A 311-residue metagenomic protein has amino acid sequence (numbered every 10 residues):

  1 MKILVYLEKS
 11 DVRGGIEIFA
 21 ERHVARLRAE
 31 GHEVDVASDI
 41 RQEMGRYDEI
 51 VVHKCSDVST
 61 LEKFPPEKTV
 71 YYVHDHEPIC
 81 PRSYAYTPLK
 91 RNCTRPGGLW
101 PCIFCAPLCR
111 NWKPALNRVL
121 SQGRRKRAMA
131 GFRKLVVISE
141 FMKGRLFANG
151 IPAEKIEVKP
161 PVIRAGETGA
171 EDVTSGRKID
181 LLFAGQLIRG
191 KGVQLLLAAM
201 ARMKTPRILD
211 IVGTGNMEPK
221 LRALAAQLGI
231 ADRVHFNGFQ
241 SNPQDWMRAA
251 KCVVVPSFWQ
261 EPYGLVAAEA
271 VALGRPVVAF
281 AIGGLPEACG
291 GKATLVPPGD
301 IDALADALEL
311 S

Functional and structural regions predicted by a protein language model:
I18, I179, F183-R202, N216-R222 (+1 more regions): A conserved mid-protein helix/loop that constitutes part of the nucleotide-sugar donor-binding site
D75-V119: Acceptor-binding helix/loop patch of EC 2.4 sugar-transfer enzymes, predominantly nucleotide-sugar-dependent
F104-T168: Donor nucleotide-sugar binding/catalytic pocket of nucleotide-sugar-dependent glycosyltransferases
M217, A231-Q240, W246: Active-site donor-binding acidic/aromatic loop of nucleotide-activated sugar and phosphosugar transferases involved
Q244, P262, A267-A272, P286-E287: Short alpha-helical segment that forms part of, or immediately flanks, the ligand-binding pocket in carbohydrate-active
V253-V255: A short hydrophobic beta-strand element within the catalytic core of glycosyltransferases that build diverse glycans
P276-A279: Short hydrophobic beta-strand element within catalytic cores of glycosyltransferases and related nucleotide-activated
G291-D302, E309-S311: Conserved acidic donor-binding segment of nucleotide-sugar-dependent glycosyltransferases
